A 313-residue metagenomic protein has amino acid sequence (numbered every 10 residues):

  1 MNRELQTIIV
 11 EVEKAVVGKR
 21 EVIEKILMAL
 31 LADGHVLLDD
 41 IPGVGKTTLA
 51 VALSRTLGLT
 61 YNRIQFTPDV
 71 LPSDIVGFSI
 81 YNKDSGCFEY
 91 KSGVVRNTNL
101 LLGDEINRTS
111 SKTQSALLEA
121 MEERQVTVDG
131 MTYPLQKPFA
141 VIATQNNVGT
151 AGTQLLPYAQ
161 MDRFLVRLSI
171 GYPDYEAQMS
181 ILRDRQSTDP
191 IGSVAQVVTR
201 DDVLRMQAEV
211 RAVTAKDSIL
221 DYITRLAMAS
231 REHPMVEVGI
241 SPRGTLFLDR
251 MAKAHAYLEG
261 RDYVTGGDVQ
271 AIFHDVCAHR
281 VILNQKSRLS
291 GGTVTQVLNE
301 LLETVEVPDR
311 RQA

Functional and structural regions predicted by a protein language model:
N2-V44: Pre-Walker A (pre-P-loop) alpha-helix and adjacent loop at the N terminus of AAA/AAA+ ATPase modules, a conserved
E24-M28, Y81-G103: Conserved alpha-helical scaffold flanking the Walker A/P-loop in AAA+ ATPase domains
L30-P68: Walker A/P-loop
D40, D104-E105, A116: Walker B catalytic acidic pair
I41, I75, T144: P-loop (Walker A) phosphate-binding loop of NTP-binding proteins
N82-C87, L100, R108-T113, M121-V213 (+1 more regions): Canonical AAA+ ATPase core
S193-L248: Conserved AAA+ ATPase small/helical "lid" subdomain
E232-A313: C-terminal engagement/docking regions of AAA+ P-loop ATPases
